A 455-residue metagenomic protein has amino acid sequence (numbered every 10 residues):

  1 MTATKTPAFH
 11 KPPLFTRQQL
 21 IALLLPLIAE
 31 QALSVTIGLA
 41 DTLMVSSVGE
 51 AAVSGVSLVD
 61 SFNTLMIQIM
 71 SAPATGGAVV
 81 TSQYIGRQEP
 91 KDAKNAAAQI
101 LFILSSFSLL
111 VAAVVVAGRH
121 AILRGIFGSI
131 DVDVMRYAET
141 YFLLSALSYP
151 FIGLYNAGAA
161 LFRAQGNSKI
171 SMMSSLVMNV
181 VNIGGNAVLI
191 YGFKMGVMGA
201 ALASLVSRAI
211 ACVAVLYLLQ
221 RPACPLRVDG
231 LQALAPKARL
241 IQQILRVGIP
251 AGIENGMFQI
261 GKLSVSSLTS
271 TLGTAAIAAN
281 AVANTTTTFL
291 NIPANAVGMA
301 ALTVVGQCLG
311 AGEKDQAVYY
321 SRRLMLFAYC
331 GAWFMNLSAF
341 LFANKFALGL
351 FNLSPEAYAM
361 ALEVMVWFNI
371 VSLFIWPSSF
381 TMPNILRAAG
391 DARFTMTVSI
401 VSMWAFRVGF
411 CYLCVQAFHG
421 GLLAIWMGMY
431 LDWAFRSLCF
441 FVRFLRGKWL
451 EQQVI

Functional and structural regions predicted by a protein language model:
M1-L27, T81-S148, G192-I249, V305-S372 (+1 more regions): Short alpha-helical transmembrane segments in multi-pass integral membrane proteins
K11-L43, S47-V48, T64-G76, V80 (+5 more regions): N-terminal transmembrane alpha-helices
A22-G38, L144, M178, S207-A211 (+3 more regions): Transmembrane helical elements of multi-pass membrane transporters/channels
A32-S54, L123-V132, V188-M195, G256-F289 (+4 more regions): Helix-terminus/linker motif at the lipid-water interface of multi-pass membrane proteins
E50-S61, A138, F142, A201 (+3 more regions): Small-residue hotspots at the loop-to-helix junctions and early N-terminal turns of transmembrane alpha-helices
V53-A113, I152-S171, I277-A343, W376-S399: Small-residue-rich hydrophobic transmembrane alpha-helices
L65-Q68, N182-N186, C212-L216, F289-I292 (+3 more regions): Hydrophobic transmembrane alpha-helices of multi-pass small-molecule transporters
A74, L144-R163, S171-N179, A200-V215 (+5 more regions): Short runs within selected transmembrane alpha-helices of multi-pass transporters and secretion channels
